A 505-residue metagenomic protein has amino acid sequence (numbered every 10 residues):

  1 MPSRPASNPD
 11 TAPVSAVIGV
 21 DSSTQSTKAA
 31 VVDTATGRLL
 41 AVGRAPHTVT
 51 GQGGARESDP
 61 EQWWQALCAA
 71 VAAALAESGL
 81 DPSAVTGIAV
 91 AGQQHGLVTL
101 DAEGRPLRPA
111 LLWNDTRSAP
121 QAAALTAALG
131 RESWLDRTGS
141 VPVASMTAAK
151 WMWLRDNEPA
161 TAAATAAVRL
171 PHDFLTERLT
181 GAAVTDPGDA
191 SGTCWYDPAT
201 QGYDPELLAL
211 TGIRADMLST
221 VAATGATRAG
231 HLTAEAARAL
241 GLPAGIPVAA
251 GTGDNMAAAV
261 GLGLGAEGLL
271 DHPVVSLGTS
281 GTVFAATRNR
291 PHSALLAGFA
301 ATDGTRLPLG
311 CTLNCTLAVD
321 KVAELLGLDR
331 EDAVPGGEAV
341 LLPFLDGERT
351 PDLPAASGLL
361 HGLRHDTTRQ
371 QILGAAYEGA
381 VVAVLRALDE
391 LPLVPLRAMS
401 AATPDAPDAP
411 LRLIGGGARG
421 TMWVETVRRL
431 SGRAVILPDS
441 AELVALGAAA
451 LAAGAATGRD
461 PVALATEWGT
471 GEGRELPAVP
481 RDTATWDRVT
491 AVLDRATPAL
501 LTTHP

Functional and structural regions predicted by a protein language model:
M1-R108, D136, A164, A237-R238 (+4 more regions): N-terminal glycine/serine-rich phosphate-binding loop of ATP-dependent small-molecule kinases, especially carbohydrate
I18-G19, A119, T126-T138, S145-A148 (+6 more regions): Active-site core segments that coordinate phosphate-bearing ligands/cofactors across diverse enzyme families
G37, D59, I88, D115 (+3 more regions): Residue-level signal for inorganic ion chemistry
H47-E57, S133-W134, V184-S191, R214-M217 (+1 more regions): Gly-rich Lys/Arg/Thr-decorated short loops/hinges at beta-loop-alpha junctions or inter-strand turns that position
A76-W113, V141-S145, T176-D197, T220-G225: Short beta-strand-loop/turn "lid" adjacent to the catalytic site in phosphate-handling enzymes
D115, A229-T233: Short, glycine/charge-rich flexible loops or terminal/linker lids adjacent to PRPP-binding catalytic cores
S219-R228, D332-V334: Short linear loop/turn motifs
